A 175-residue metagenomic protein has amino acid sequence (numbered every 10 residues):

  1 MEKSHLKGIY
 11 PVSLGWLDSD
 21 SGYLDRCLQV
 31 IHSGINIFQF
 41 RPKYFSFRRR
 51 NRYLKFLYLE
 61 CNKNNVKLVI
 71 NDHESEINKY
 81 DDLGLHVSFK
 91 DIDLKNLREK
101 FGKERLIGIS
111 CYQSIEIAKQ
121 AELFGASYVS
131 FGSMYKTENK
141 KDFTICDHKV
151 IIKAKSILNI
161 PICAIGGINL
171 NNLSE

Functional and structural regions predicted by a protein language model:
M1-L94, E99-S127, K149, K153 (+2 more regions): Conserved N-terminal beta1-alpha1 strand-loop-helix module at the mouth
P42, S133-Y135: Short, histidine-centered active-site or binding-site loop motifs used for metal coordination, general acid-base
F47, K141-T144: A generic helix-loop boundary/linker signal
I77, Y135-K141: A short acidic, helix-capping loop that chelates divalent metal ions and anchors anionic groups
K140, S174-E175: Ubiquitous "structural anchor" signal
F143-C146, I157: Active-site-adjacent C-terminal substructures of enzyme catalytic domains
